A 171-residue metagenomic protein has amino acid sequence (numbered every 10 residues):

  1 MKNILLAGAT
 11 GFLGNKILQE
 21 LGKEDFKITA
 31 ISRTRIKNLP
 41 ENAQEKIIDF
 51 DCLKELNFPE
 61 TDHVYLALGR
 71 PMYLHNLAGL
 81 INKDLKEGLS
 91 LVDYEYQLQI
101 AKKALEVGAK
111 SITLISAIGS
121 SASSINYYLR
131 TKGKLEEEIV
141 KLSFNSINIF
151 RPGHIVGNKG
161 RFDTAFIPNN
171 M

Functional and structural regions predicted by a protein language model:
K2-E24: N-terminal Rossmann NAD(P)H-binding glycine-rich loop of SDR-like oxidoreductase domains
N3, D62-Y65, S111: Structural motif
A7-T10, T34, I81-R130, K141 (+1 more regions): Conserved Rossmann-fold NAD(P)-dependent oxidoreductase catalytic core, especially the SDR/UDP-sugar
A9, E24-F26, A122-M171: Oxidoreductase cofactor-interface core, primarily capturing Rossmann-like NAD(P)-dependent enzymes
K16, E20, K103, E138: Rossmann-fold NAD(P)-dependent oxidoreductase module
A30-K37: Short, polar loop motifs at secondary-structure junctions
K37-Q99, K103-E106: NAD(P)H-binding glycine-rich loop region in Rossmannoid oxidoreductase-like domains and their noncatalytic homologs
P71, S116-G119, G153-V156: Active-site segment of SDR-like NAD(P)-dependent oxidoreductases
